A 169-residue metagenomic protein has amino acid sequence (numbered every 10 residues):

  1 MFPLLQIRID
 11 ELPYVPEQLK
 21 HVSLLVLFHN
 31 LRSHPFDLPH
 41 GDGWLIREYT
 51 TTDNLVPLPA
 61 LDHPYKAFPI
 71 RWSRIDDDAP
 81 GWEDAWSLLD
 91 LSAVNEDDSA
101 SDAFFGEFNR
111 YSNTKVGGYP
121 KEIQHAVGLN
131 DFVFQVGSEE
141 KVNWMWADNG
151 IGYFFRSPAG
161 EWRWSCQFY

Functional and structural regions predicted by a protein language model:
M1-Y169: Preference for intrinsically disordered or flexible, low-complexity segments and adjacent hinge/connector residues
